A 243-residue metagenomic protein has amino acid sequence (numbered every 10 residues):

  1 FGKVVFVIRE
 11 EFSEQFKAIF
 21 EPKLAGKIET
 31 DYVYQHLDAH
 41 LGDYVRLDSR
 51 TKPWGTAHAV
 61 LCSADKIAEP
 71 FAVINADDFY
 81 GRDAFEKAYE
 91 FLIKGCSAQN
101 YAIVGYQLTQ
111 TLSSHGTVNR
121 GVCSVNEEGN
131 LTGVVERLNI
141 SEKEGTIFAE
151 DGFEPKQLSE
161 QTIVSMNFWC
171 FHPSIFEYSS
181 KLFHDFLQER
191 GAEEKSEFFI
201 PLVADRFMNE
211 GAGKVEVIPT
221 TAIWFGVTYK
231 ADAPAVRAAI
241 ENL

Functional and structural regions predicted by a protein language model:
F1-V73, Y80, F85, K94: Conserved N-terminal catalytic core of the sugar/cofactor nucleotidyltransferase
I8, C170-F171, T228: A conserved hydrophobic position in a structured secondary element of the catalytic/binding core that shapes
F16-F20, A88, S179, V236: Hydrophobic packing residues within well-ordered alpha-helices of enzyme cores
G42-P53, G116-G121, A231-A235: Short, surface-exposed amphipathic charged segments that create phosphate/polyanion-binding patches used for binding
R82-W169: Conserved core of the sugar-phosphate nucleotidyltransferase
N167-S179: Conserved nucleotide-sugar donor-binding and metal-coordinating catalytic region shared by glycosyltransferases
S180-A212: A C-terminal functional module that forms or caps the active site or interfaces directly with catalytic machinery
F199-N242: C-terminal active-site/capping subdomain that shapes the small-molecule cofactor and substrate pocket of enzyme
